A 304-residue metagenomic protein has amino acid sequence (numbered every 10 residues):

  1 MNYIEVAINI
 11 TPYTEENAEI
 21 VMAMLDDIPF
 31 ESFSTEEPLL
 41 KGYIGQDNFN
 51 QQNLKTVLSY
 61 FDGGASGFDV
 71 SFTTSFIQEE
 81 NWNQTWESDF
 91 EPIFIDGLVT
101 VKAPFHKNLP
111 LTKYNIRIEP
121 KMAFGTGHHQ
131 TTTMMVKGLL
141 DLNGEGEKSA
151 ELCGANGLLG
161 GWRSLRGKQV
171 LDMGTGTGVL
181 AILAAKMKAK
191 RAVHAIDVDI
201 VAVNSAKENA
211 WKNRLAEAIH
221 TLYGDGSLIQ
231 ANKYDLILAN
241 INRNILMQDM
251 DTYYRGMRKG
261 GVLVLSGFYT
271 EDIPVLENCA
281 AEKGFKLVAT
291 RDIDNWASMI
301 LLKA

Functional and structural regions predicted by a protein language model:
N2-L111: N-terminal auxiliary segments of SAM/dcSAM-dependent transferases
D26, K55-D62, E87, A185 (+5 more regions): Class I S-adenosyl-L-methionine
S71-T73, T100, A192, A218-H220 (+1 more regions): Conserved beta-strand segments of alpha/beta enzyme cores
E80-G146, G157-S164: SAM-dependent Rossmann-like transferase core, predominantly class I methyltransferases with a strong bias toward
G97-V99, K168, I219, G261: Surface-exposed loop/turn positions
M122, T126-Q230: Conserved SAM/SAH cofactor-binding pocket of Class I
K137, D141, E145, V198-A304: S-adenosylmethionine
